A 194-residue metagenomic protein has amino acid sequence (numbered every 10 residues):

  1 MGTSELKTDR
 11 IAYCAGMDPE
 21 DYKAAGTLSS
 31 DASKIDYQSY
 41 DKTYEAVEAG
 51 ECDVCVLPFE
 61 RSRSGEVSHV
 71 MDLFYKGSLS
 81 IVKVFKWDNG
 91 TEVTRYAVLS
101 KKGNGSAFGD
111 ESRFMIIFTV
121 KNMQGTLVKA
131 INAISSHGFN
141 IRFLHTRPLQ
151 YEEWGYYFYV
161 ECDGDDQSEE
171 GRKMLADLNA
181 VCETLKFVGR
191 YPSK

Functional and structural regions predicted by a protein language model:
M1-K194: Domain-level signature for soluble enzymes in the chorismate/prephenate branch of the shikimate pathway
